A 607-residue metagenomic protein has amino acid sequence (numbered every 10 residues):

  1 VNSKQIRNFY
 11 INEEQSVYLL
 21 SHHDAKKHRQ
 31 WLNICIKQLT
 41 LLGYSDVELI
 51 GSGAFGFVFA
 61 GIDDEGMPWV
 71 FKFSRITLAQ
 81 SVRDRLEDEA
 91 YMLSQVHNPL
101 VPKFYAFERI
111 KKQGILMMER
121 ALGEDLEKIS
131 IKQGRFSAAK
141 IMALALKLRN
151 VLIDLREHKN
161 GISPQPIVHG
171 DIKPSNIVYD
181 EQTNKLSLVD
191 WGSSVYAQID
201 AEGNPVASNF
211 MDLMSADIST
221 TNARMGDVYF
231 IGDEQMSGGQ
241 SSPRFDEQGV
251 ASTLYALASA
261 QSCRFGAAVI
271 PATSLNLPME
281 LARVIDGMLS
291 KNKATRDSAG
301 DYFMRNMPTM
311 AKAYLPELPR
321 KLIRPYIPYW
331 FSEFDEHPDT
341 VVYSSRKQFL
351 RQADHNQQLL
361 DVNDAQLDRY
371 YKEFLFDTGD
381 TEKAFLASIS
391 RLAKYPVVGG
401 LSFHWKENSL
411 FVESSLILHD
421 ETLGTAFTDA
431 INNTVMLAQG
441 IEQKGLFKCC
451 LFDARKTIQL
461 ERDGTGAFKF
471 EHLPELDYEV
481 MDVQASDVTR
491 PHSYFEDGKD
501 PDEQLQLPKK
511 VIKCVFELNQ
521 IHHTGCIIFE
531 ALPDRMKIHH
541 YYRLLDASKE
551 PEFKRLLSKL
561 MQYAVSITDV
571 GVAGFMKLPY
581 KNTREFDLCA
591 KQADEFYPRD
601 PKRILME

Functional and structural regions predicted by a protein language model:
N2-T40: Juxta-kinase regulatory segment immediately upstream of eukaryotic protein kinase catalytic domains
G61-R83: ATP-binding glycine-rich loop module of kinase domains
L78-Q95: AlphaC helix of the eukaryotic protein kinase fold
F107: Activation-segment/catalytic-loop signature of the eukaryotic protein kinase fold
K111-D125: Conserved short submotifs of the Hanks-type protein kinase catalytic core that shape the nucleotide-binding pocket
R156-D180: Catalytic-loop of the protein kinase fold
K293-T295, D301-L318: Terminal C-lobe "cap" of eukaryotic-type protein kinase domains
L315-F468: Regulatory extensions appended to serine/threonine kinase catalytic cores
